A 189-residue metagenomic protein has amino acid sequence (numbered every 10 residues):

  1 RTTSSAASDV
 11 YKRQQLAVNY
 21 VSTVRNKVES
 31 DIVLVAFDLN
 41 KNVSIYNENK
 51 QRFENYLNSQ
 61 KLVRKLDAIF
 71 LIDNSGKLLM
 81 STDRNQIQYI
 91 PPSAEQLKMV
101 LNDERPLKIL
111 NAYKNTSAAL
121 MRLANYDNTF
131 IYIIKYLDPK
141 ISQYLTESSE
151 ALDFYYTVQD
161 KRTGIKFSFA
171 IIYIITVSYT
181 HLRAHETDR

Functional and structural regions predicted by a protein language model:
T2-A7, Y11, H181, E186-D188: Single conserved hydrophobic/aromatic residue that forms the stacking wall/gate of nucleotide- or nucleobase-binding
D9-R52, N74-I87: Extracellular/periplasmic ligand-binding regions of membrane signal-transduction receptors
A36, N40, L57-R64: Short regulatory alpha-helical segment in sensory/regulatory domains of signaling proteins that mediates
Y46-Y56, K77, S81-K114, T146-D153: Extracytoplasmic/periplasmic sensor domains and loops in membrane signaling proteins
Y113-R122, T129-F130: A short beta-strand signature within small-molecule sensing/ligand-binding domains used in signal transduction
I133: Sensory beta-strand/linker motifs that couple input domains to effectors
K140-I174: Membrane-interface helix-start motif
I172-R183: Selective detector of the "anchor" transmembrane alpha-helix that sits immediately C-terminal
